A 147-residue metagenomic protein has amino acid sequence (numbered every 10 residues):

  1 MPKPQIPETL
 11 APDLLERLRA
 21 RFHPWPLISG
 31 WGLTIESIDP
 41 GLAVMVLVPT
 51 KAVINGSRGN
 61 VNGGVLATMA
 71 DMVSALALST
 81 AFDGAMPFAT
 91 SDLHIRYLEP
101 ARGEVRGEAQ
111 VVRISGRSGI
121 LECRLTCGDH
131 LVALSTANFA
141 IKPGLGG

Functional and structural regions predicted by a protein language model:
M1-G147: Terminal targeting signals and extreme-terminal segments of soluble enzymes
